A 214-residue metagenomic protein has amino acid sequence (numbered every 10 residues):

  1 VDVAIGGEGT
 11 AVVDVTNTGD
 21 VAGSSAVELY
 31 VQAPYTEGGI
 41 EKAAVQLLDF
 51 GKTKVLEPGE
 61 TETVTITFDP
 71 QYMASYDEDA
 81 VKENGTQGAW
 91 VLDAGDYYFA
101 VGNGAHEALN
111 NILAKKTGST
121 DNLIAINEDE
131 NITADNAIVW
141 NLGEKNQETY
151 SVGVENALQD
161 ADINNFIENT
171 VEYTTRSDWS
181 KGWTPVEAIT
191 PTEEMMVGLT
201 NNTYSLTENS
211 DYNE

Functional and structural regions predicted by a protein language model:
V1-N201, L206-T207, Y212: Intrinsically disordered, low-complexity Ser/Thr/Gly-rich stretches
